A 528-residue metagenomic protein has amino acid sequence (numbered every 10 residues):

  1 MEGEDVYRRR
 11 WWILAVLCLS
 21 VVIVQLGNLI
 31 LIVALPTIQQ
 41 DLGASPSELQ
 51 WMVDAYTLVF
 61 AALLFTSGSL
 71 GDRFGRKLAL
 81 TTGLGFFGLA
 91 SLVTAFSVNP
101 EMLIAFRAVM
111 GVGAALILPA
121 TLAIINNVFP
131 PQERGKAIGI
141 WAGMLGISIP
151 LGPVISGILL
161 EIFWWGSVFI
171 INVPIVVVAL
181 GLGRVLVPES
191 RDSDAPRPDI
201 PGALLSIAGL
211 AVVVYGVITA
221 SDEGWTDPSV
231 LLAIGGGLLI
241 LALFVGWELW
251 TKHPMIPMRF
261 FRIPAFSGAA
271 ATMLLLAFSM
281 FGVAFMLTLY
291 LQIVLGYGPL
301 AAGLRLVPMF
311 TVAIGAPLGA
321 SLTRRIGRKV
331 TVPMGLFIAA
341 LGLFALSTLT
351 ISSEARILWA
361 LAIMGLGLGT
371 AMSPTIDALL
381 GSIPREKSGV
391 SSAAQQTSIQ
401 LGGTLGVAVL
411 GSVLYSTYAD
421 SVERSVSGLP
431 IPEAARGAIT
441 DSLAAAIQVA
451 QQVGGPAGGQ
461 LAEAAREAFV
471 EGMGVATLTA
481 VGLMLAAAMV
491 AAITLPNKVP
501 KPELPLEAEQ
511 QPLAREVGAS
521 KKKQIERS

Functional and structural regions predicted by a protein language model:
M1-L19, L366, A438-S528: Transmembrane-helix exit segments and adjacent C-terminal regions of multi-pass membrane proteins
G3-E4, V178-I207, L249-P264, R324 (+2 more regions): Flexible interhelical linker loops that connect adjacent transmembrane helices in multi-pass membrane transporters
R10-F60, L64, F163-W164, P201-A203 (+3 more regions): Transmembrane core module of solute transporters
V24, V53-Y56, F60, F87 (+11 more regions): Structural signature of transmembrane alpha-helices in multi-pass secondary transporters
L35, L151-L160, G406, L410-L414: Small-residue (Gly/Pro/Ala) motifs that create kinks and tight helix-helix packing interfaces
L64-G202, P228-L231: Helix-loop-helix hairpins in multi-pass membrane proteins, especially solute transporters
D72-L84, P100-E101, A120-T121, F129-K136 (+4 more regions): C-terminal module of multi-pass small-molecule transporters
V173-R191, G209-I218, G237-W250, A487-L495: C-terminal membrane-cytosol helix-exit motif in multi-pass small-molecule transporters
